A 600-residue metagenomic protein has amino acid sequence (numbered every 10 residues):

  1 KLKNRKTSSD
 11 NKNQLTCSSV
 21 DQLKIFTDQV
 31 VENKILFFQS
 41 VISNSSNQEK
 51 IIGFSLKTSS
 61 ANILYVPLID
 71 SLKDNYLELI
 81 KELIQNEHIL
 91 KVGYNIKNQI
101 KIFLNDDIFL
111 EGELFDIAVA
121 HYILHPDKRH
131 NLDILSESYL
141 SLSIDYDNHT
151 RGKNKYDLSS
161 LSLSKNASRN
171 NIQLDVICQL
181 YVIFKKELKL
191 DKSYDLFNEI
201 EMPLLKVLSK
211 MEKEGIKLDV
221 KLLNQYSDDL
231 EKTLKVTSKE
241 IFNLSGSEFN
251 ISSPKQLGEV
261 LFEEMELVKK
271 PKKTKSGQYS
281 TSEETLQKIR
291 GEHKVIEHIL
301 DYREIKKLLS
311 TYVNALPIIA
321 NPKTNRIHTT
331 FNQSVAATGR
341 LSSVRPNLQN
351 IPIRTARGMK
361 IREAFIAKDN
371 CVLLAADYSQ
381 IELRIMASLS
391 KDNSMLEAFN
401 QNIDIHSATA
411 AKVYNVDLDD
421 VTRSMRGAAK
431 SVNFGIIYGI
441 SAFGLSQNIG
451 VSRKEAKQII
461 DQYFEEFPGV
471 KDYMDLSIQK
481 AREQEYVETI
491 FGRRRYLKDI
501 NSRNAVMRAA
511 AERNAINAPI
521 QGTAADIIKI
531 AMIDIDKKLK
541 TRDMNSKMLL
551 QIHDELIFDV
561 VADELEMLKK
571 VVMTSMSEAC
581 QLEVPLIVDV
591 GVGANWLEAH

Functional and structural regions predicted by a protein language model:
K1-S71, Y94-I96, D127, L135 (+8 more regions): Conserved "right-hand" nucleotidyltransferase catalytic core of DNA-directed polymerases
D21-N33, E82-Q85, R357-V372, K540: A short acidic-Thr-Gly-centered motif at the start of a beta-strand
S55-S60, L68, K91, D127-R129 (+4 more regions): Function-dense linear segments that define catalytic or interfacial modules in macromolecule-processing proteins
K73-I89: Short, basic/hydrophobic alpha-helical segments
N98-R151, V207: Metal-dependent phosphoesterase core characteristic of DEDDh/y 3'-5' exonuclease domains
S159, K213, N321-T324, H328-T329 (+5 more regions): Conserved catalytic core of nucleic-acid polymerases
K232-K239, N243-E297, E465-N517, D563-H600: C-terminal polymerase-core module
F249-S252, K547-I552: Short beta-strand
